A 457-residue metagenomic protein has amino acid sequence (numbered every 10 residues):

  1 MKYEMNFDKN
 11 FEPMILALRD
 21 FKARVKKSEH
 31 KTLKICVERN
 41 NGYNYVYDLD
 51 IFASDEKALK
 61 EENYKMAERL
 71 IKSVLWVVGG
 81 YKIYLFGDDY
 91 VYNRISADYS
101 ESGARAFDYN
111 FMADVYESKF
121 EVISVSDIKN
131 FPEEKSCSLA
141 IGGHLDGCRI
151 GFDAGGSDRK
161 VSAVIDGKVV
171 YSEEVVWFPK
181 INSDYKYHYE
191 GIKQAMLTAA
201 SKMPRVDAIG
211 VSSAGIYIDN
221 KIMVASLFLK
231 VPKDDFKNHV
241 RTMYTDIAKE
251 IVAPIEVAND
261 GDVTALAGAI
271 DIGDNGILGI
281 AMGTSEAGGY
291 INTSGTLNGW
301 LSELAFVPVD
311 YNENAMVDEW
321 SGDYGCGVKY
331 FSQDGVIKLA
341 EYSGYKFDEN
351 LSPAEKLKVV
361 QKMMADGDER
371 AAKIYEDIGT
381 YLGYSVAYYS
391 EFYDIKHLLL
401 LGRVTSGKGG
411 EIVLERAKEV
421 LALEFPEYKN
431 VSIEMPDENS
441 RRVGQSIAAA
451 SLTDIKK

Functional and structural regions predicted by a protein language model:
M1-N130: Long, compositionally biased, glycine/small-hydrophobic-enriched stretches that function as flexible linkers, tethers
M1-Y47, E62, R94, A106 (+7 more regions): Glycine/GP-enriched mid-protein hinge/lid loop-to-helix segment characteristic of carbohydrate kinases
Y43-S73, I181-Q194, T198-R205, K338-H397 (+1 more regions): Adenine-nucleotide phosphate-binding core of ATP-dependent small-molecule kinases
D55-M66, V74-W76, D89-S126, V175-E190 (+4 more regions): Glycine-rich phosphate-binding loop and adjoining helix at the ATP-binding site of ATP-dependent phosphoryl-transfer
V77-G87, R205-A214, Y393-V404: Short glycine-rich phosphate-binding loop at a beta-alpha junction
G87-D88, H144-D146, F152-D158, I280-S285 (+1 more regions): A short acidic Gly-Thr/Ser loop motif
C137, H144-V211: Secondary-structure-rich domain cores
K373-Y393, R403-K457: Internal alpha/beta domain cores that form substrate/cofactor-binding pockets in large enzymes and binding proteins
